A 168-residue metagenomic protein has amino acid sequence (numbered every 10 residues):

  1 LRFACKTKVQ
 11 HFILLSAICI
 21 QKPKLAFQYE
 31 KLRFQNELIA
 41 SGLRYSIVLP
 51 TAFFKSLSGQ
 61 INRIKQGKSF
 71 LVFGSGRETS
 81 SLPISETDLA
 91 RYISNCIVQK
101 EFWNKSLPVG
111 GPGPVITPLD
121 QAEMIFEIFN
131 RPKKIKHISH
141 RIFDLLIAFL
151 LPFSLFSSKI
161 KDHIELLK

Functional and structural regions predicted by a protein language model:
L1-T7, C19-P23: NAD(P)H-binding glycine-rich loop region in Rossmannoid oxidoreductase-like domains and their noncatalytic homologs
C5-H11, S41-L43: A short helix->loop->beta-strand "cap" motif at the edges of active sites that frequently abuts
L14-L15, I47: A short, hydrophobic beta-strand element of the alpha/beta-hydrolase
I20-R131, A148-F153: Oxidoreductase cofactor-interface core, primarily capturing Rossmann-like NAD(P)-dependent enzymes
I125, S139-H140: A general structural motif at alpha-helix termini
K134-H137: Short beta-strand-to-loop elements that line the ligand-binding cleft of bilobed periplasmic-binding protein-like
R141-K168: A hydrophobic C-terminal alpha-helical subdomain
